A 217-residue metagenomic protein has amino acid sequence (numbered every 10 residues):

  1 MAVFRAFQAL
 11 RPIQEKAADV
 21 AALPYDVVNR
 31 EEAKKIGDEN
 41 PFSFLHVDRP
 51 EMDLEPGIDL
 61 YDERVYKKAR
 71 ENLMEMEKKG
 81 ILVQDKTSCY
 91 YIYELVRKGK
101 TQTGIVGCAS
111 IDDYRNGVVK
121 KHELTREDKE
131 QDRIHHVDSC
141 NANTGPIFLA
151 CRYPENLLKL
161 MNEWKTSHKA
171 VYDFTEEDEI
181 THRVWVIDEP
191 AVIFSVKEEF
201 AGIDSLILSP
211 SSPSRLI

Functional and structural regions predicted by a protein language model:
M1-L206, P213-I217: A cross-family signal for N-terminal binding/gating loops and helix N-caps that shape access to the active site
